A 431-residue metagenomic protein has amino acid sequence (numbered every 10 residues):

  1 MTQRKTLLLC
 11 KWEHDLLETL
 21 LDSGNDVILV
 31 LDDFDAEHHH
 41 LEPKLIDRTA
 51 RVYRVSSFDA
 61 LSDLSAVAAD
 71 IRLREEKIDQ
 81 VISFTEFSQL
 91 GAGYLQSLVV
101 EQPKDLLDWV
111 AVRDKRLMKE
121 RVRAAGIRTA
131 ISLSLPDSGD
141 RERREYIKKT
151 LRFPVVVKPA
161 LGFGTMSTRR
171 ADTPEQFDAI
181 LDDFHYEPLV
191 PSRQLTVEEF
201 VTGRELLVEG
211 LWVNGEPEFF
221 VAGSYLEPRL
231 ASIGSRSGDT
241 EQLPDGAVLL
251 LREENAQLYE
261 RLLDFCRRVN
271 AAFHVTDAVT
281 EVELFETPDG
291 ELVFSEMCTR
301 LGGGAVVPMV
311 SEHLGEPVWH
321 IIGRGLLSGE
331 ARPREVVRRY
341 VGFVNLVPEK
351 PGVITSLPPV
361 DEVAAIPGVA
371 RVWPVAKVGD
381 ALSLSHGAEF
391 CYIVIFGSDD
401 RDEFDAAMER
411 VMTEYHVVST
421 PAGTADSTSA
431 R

Functional and structural regions predicted by a protein language model:
Q3-R74: Domain-scale detector for complete catalytic domains at protein termini or as standalone homologs
K5-T6, D79-Q80, A222: Structural motif
L9-D15, D33-F34, F87, P136-G139 (+1 more regions): Short beta->alpha connector loops
E42-L135, L384, E389-F390, E403 (+1 more regions): Conserved N-proximal alpha/beta basic substrate-recognition cap immediately N-terminal to, or forming the N-lobe
D114-T196, V201-T202, V213-N214, L250-D264 (+2 more regions): Active-site nucleotide/adenylate-binding loops and adjacent lid/helix of ATP-dependent enzymes
R169, E199, L250, S311 (+1 more regions): Short, well-ordered beta-strand elements within core beta-sheets of diverse protein domains
E175, E199-V275, V279, E286 (+3 more regions): ATP-dependent carboxylate/phosphate-activation module, predominantly the ATP-grasp catalytic core and closely related
G323-R431: Peripheral (often C-terminal) accessory segments that flank ATP-dependent C-N-forming ligase machineries
